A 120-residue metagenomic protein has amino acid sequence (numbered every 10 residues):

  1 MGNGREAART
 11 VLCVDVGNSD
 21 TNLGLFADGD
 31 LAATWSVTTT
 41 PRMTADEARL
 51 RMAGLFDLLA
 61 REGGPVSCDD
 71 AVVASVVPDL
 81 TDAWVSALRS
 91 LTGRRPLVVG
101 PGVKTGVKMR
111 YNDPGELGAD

Functional and structural regions predicted by a protein language model:
G2-G54, G64: Short glycine-rich, Thr/Ser-proximal phosphate-binding strand/loop in the N-terminal lobe of ATP-dependent enzymes
M43, E47-R51, D79, E116-D120: Conserved active-site and cofactor/substrate-binding residues in soluble primary-metabolism enzymes
L59-G118: Short beta-strand-loop/turn "lid" adjacent to the catalytic site in phosphate-handling enzymes
